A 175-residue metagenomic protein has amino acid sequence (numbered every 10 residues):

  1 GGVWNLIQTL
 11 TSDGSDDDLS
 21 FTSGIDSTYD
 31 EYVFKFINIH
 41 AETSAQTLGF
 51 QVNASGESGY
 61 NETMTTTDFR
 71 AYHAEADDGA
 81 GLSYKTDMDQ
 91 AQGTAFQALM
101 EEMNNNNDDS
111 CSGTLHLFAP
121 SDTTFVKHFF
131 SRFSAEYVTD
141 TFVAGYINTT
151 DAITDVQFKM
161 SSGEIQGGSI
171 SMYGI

Functional and structural regions predicted by a protein language model:
G1-I175: Surface-exposed molecular-recognition determinants
